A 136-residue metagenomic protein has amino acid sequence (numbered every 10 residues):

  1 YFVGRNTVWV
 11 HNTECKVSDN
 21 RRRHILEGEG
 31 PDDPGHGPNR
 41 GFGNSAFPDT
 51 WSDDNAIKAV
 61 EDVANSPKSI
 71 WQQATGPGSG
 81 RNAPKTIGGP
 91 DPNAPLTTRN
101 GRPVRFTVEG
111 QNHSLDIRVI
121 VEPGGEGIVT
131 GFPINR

Functional and structural regions predicted by a protein language model:
Y1-E14: HINT/intein-family self-processing domains that catalyze protein splicing or autoproteolytic maturation of precursor
E14-C15, D33: Helix-centric, low-specificity signal for extended rod-like, repetitive segments
C15-V17, A64: Long, low-complexity, intrinsically disordered regions
R22-R23, E27-R136: Functional cores of ribonucleases/endoribonucleases
